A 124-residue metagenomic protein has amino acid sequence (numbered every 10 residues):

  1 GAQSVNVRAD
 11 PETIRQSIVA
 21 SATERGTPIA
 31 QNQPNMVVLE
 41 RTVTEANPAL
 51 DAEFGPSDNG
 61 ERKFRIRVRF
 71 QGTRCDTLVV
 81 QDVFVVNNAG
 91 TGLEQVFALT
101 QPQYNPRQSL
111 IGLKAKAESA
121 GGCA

Functional and structural regions predicted by a protein language model:
G1-A124: Ser/Thr-rich, low-complexity intrinsically disordered terminal regions
